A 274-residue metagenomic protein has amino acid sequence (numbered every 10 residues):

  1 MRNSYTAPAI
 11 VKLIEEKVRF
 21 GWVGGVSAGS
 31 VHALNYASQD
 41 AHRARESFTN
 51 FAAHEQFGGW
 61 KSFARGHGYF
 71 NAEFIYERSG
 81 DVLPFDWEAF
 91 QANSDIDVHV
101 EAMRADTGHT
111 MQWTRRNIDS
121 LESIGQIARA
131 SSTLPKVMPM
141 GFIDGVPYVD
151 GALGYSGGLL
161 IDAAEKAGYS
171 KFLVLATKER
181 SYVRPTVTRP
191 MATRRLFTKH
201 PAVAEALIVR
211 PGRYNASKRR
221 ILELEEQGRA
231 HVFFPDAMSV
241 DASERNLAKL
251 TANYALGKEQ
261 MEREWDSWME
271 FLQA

Functional and structural regions predicted by a protein language model:
M1-V23, L34-A274: Patatin-like phospholipase
S27: Catalytic nucleophile serine of serine hydrolases, specifically the conserved "nucleophile elbow" pentapeptide
S30-H32: Transmembrane-helix signature of multi-pass solute transporters
